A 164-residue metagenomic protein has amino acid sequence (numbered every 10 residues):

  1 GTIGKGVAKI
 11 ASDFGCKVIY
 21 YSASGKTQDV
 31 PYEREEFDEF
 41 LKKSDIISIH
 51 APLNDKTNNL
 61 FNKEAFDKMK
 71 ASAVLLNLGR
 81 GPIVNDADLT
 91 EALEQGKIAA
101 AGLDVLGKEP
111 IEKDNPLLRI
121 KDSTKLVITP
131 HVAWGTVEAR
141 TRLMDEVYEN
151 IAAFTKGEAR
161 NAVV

Functional and structural regions predicted by a protein language model:
G1-A71: Rossmann-like dinucleotide/phosphate-binding beta-alpha-beta segment
S72, L78-V164: Rossmann-like dinucleotide-binding domain for NAD(H)/NADP(H)
